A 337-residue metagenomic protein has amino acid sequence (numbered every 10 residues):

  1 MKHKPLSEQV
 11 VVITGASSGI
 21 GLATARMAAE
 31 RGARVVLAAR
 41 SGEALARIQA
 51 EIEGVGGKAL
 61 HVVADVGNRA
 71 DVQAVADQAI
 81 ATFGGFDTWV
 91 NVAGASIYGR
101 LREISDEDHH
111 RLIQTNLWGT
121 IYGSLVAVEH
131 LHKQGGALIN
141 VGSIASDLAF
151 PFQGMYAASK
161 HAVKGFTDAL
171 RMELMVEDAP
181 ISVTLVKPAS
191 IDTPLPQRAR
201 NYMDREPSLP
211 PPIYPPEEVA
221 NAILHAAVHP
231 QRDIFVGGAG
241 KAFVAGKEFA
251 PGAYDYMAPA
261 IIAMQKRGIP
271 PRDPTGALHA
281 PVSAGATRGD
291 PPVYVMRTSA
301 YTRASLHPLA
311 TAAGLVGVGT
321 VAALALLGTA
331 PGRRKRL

Functional and structural regions predicted by a protein language model:
V10, S17-S18: Conserved glycine-rich cofactor-binding loop
R31-R47: Conserved glycine-rich Rossmann-like NAD(P)H-binding loop of the short-chain dehydrogenase/reductase
A64-A74, D106: The beta1-alpha1 cofactor-binding region of Rossmann-like NAD(H)/NADP(H)-dependent oxidoreductases
R100-L101, D108-H110: Substrate-binding pocket helix/loop in short-chain dehydrogenase/reductase
S124, S159: Active-site helix of classical SDR
S143: Residue(s) in the substrate-gating loop at a strand-loop-helix junction that position the organic substrate next
V176-P270: SDR active-site lid
